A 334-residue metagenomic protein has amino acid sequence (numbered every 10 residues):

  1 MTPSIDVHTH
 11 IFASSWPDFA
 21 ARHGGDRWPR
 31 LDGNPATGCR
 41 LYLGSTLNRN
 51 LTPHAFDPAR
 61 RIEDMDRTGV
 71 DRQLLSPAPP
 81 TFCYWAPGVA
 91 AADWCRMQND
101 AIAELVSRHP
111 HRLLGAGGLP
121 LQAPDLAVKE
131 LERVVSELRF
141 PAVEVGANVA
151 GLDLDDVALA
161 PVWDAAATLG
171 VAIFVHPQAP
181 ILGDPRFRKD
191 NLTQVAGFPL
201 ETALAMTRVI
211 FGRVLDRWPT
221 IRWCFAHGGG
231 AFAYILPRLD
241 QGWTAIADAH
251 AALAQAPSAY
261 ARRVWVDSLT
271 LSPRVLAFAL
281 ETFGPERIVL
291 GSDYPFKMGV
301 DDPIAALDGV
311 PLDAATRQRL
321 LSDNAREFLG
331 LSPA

Functional and structural regions predicted by a protein language model:
M1-A334: Helix-coil boundary/capping segments in enzymes
